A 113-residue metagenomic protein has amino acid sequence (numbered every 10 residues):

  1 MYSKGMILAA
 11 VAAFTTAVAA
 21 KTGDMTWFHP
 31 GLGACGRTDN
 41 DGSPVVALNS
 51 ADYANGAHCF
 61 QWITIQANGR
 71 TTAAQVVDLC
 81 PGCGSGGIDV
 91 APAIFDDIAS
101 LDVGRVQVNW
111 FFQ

Functional and structural regions predicted by a protein language model:
Y2-Q113: Secreted/periplasmic proteins
